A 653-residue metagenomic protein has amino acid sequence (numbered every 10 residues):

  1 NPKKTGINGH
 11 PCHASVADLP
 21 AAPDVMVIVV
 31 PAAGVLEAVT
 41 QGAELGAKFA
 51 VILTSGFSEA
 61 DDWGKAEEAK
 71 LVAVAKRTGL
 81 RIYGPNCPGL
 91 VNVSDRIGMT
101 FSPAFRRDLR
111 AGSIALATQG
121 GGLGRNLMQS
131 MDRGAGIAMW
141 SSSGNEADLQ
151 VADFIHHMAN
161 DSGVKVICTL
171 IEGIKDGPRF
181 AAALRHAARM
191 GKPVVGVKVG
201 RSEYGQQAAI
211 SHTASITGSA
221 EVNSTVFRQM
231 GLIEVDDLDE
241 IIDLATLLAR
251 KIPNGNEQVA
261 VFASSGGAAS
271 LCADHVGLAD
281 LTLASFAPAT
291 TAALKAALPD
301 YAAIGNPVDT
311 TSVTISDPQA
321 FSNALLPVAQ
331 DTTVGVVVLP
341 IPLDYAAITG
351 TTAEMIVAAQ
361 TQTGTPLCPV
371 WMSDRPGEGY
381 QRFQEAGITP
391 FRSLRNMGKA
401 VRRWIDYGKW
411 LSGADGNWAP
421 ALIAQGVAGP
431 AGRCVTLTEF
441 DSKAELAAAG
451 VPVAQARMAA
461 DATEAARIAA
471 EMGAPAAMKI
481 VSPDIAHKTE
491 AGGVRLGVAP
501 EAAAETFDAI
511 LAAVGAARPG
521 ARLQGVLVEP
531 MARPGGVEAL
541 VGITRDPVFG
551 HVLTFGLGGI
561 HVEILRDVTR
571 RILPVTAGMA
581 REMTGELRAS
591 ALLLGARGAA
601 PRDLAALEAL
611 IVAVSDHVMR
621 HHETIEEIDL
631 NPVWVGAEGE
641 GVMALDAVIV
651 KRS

Functional and structural regions predicted by a protein language model:
N1-S653: Catalytic-core regions of core metabolic enzymes, especially those transforming organic acids/acyl-group intermediates
